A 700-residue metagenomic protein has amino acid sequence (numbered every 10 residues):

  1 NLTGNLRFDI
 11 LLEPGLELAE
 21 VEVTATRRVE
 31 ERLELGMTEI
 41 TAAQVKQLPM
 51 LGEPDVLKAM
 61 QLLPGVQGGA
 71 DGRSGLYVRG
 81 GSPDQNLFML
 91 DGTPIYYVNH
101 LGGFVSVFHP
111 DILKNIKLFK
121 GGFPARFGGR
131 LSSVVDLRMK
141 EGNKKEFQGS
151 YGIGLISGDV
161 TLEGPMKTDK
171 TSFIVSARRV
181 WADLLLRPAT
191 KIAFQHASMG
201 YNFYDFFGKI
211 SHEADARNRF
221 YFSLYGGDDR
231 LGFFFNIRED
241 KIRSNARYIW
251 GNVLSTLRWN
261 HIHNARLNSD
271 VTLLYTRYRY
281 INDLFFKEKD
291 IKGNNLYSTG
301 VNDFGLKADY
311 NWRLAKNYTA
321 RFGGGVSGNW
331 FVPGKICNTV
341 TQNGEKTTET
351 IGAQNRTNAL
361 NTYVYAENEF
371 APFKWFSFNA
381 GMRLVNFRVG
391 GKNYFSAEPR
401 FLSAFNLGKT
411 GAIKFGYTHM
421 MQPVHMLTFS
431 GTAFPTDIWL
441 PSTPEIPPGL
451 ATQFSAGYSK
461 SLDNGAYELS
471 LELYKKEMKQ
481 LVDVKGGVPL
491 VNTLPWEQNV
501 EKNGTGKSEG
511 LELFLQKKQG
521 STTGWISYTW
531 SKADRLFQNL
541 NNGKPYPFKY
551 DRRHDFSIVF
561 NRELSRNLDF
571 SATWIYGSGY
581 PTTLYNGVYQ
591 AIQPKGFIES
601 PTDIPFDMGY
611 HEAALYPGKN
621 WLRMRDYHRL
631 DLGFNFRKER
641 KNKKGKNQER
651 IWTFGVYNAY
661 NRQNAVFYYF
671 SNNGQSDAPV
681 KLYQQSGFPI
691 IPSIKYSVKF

Functional and structural regions predicted by a protein language model:
L2-P49, L57, P83-Q85, L471: Short, acidic, small-residue-rich periplasmic hinge/interaction motif at the N-terminus of Gram-negative outer-membrane
Q47-P49, T93-K120, F206: Short acidic/polar hinge/loop motifs at secondary-structure boundaries that mediate gating or recognition
L51, L57-Y97, K114: Extracytoplasmic beta-strand/coil segments of soluble accessory domains associated with Gram-negative outer-membrane
G154-R179, F194-R230, R247-Y275, L314-Y318: Transmembrane beta-barrel wall of Gram-negative outer-membrane proteins
R230, R279, K335-N343, K409-F454 (+3 more regions): Surface-exposed extracellular loop regions of Gram-negative outer-membrane beta-barrel proteins, predominantly
D303-K307, G352-N358, Y363, T443 (+5 more regions): Outer membrane beta-barrel strand-and-loop segments of large Gram-negative receptors, especially TonB-dependent
K374, K475-E477, N499-N586: Gram-negative outer-membrane beta-barrel transporters
N567, I575-Y610, R625-R629, F636-F700: C-terminal beta-signal and adjacent terminal beta-strands/loops of Gram-negative outer-membrane beta-barrel proteins
